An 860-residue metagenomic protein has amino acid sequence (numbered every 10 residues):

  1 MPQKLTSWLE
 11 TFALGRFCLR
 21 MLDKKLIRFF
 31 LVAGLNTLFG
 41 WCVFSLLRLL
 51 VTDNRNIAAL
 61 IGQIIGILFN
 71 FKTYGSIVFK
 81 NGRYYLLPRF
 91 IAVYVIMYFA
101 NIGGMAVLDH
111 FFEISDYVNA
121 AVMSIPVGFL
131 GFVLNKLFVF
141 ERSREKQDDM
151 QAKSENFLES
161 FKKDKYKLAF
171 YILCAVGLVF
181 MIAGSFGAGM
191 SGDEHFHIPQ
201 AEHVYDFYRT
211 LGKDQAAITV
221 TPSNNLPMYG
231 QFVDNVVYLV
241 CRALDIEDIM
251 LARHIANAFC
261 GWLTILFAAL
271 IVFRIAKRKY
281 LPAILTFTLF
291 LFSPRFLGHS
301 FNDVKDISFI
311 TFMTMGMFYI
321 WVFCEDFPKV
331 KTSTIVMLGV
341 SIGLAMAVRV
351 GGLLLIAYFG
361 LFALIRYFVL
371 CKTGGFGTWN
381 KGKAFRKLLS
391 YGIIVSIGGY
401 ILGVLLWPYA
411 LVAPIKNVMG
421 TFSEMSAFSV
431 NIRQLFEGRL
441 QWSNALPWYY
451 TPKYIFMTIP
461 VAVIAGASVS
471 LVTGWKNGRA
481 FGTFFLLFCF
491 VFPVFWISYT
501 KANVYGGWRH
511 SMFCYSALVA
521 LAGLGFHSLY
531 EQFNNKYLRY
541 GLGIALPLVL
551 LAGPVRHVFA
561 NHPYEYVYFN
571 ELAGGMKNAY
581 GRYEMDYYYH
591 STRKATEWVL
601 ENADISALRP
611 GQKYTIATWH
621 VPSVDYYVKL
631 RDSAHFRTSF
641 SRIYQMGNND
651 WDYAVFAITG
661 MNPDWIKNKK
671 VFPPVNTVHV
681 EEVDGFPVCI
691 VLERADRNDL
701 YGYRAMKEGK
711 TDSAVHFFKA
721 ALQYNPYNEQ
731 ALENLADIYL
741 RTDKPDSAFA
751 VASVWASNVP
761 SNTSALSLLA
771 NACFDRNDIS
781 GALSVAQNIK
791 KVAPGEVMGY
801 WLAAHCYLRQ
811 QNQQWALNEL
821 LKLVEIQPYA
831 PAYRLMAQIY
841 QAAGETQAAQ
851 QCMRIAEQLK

Functional and structural regions predicted by a protein language model:
S45, I255-K277, M315, Y319: Transmembrane-helix motifs of polytopic, lipid-linked glycan transferases
I57, V118, Y171, A268-F292 (+5 more regions): Transmembrane-helix signature of polytopic, membrane-embedded enzymes that assemble or transfer cell-envelope glycans
L158, F318-K331, I342, L355-Y400 (+3 more regions): Perimembrane helix-loop-helix junctions
C174-G177, I284-T286, V340, I397 (+2 more regions): Transmembrane alpha-helix segments characteristic of polytopic inner-membrane glycan-assembly/cell-envelope
A268-A269, K453-A480, S639-S641: Hydrophobic, aromatic-rich transmembrane alpha-helices and their immediate juxtamembrane boundary segments
A283-L291, G298, F318, I342 (+1 more regions): Short helix- or helix-capping micro-motifs that position conserved polar/aromatic residues at function-defining sites
S390-A427, V549-E565: Membrane-lumen/periplasm interface segments of specific transmembrane helices in polyprenyl phosphate-linked
M576-K860: C-terminal luminal/periplasmic domains and tails of membrane-associated envelope-modifying transferases
